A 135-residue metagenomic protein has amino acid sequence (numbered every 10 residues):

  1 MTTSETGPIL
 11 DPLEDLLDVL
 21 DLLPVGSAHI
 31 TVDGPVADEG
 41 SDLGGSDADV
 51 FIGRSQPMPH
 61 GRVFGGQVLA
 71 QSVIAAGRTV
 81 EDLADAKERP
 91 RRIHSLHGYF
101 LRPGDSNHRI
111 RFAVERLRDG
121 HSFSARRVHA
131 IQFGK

Functional and structural regions predicted by a protein language model:
M1-K135: Terminal targeting signals and extreme-terminal segments of soluble enzymes
